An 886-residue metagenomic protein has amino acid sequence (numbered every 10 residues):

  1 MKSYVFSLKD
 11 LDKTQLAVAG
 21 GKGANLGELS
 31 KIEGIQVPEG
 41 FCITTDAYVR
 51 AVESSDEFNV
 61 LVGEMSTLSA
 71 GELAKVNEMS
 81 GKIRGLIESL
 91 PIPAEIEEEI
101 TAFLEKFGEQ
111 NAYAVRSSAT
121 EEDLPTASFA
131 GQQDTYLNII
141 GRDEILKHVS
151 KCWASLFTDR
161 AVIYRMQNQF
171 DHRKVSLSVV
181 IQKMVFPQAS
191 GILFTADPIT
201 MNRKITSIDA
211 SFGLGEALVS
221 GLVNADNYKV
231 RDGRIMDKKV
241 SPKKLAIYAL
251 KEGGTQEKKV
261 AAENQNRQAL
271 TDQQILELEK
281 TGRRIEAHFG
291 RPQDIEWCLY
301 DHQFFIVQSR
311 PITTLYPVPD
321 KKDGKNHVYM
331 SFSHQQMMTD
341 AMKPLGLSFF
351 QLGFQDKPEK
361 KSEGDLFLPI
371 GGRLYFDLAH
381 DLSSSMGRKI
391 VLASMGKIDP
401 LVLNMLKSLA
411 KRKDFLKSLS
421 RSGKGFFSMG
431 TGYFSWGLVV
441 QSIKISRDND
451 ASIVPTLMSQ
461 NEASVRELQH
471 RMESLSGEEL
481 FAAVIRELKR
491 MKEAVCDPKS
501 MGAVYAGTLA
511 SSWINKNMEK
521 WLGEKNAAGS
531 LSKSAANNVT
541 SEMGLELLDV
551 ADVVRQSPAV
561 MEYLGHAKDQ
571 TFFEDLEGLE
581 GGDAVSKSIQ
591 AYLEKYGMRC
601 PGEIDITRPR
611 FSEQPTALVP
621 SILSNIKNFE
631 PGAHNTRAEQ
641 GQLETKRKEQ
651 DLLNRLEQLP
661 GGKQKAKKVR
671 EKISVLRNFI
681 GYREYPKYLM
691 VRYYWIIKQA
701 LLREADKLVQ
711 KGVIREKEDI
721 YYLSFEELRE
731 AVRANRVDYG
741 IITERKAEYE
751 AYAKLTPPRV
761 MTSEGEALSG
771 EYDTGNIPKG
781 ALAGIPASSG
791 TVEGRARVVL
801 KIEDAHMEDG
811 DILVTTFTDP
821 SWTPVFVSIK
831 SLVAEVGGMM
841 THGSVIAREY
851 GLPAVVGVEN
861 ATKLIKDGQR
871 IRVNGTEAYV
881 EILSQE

Functional and structural regions predicted by a protein language model:
M1-I35, E39, I43-T45, V52 (+9 more regions): Conserved divalent-metal-coordinating catalytic cores that perform phosphate/pyrophosphate/nucleotidyl transfer
M1-V180, A189, Q265-Q273, L278-A287 (+2 more regions): N-terminal beta-alpha lobe that positions the nucleotide/phosphoryl donor in ATP/NTP-coupled carboxylate activation
V52-S80, A119-F129, I235-V260, G641-D651 (+2 more regions): Short, compositionally biased low-complexity segments
R84, Q133, L656-E657, A705-D706: Amphipathic alpha-helical segments within well-ordered protein domains
L104-Y113, T645-G661, K665-V669: Accessory helical subdomains and C-terminal extensions of nucleic-acid helicases that mediate DNA/RNA engagement
K106-F107, N111-A127, Y300, F304-V307 (+2 more regions): Core structural elements
S117-E121, G131, V185, A210-L214 (+1 more regions): Glycine-rich beta-alpha junction loops
D123, K672-R759: Extended, domain-scale alpha-helical bundle/helix-rich regions
